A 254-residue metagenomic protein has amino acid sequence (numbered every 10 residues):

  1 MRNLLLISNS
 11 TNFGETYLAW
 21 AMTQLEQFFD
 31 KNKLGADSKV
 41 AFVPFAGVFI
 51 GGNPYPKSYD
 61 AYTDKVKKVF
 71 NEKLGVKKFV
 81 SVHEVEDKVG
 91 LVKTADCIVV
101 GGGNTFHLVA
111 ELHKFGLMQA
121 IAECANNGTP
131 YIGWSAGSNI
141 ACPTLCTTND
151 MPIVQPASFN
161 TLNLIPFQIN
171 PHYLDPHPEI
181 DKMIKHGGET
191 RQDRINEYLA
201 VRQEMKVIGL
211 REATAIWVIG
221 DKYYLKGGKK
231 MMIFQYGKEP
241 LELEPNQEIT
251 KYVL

Functional and structural regions predicted by a protein language model:
R2-G35, F45-D60, T147, M151-L254: C-terminal and late-domain segments of enzyme folds
N3, D37-K39, K78: Residues at the starts of beta-strands that form the adenosine-phosphate
L6, C97-G101, I132, Q168-I169: Structural motif
V40, I98, S135, I169 (+1 more regions): A residue-level signal for conserved active-site and pocket-lining positions in enzyme catalytic cores
A41, G47-H113: Portal/gating segments that form or line small-molecule/metal binding sites
A61, H113-Q119, I153: Charged helix-capping and loop-helix junction motifs
K93-T94, N127, L164: Alpha-helix C-terminal capping/helix-to-coil transition sites in glycosyltransferase folds
V99-G102, C124-T144: Catalytic nucleophile loop
